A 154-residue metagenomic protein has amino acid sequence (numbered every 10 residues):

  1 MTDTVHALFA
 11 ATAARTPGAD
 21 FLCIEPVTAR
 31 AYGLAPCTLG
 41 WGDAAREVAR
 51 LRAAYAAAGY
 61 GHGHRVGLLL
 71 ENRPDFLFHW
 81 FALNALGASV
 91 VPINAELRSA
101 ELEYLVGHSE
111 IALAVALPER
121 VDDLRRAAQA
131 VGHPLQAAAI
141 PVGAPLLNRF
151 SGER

Functional and structural regions predicted by a protein language model:
M1, D43, A116: Catalytic cores of large soluble enzymes that bind and process phosphate-bearing ligands
M1-V27, R46: A short N-terminal helical cap/helix-turn-helix that marks the beginning of AMP-binding/adenylate-forming
A7-L8, A57-A58, A85-E153: Structural core segment of the AMP-binding/adenylate-forming
L8-F9, L51, H79, L124: Generic structural signal for hydrophobic residues
A13-A14, A45, W80, N84 (+2 more regions): Residues within alpha-helical segments
L22-R73, L77-F81, R98-E103: Conserved AMP-binding/adenylate-forming core of the ANL superfamily
